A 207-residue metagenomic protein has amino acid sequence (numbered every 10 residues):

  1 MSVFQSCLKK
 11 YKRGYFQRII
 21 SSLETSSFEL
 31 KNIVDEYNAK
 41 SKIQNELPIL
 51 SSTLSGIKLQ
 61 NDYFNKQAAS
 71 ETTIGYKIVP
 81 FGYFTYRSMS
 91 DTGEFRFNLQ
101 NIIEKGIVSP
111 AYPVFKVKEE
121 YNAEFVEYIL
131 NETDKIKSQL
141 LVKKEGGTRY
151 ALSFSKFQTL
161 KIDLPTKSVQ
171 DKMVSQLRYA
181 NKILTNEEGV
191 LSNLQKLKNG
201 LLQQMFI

Functional and structural regions predicted by a protein language model:
M1, Q5, F16-I20, M173-L184 (+1 more regions): Hydrophobic structural patches
F4-K42, T159, K167: Non-catalytic DNA-recognition/assembly elements of restriction-modification systems
S6, I102, Y150-L152: Short helix-capping and inter-helix turn/linker motifs at the boundaries of alpha-helical repeat units
K9-K12, N181, Q195: Charged face of amphipathic alpha-helices used as oligomerization/assembly stalks or helix-helix interfaces
K31-F84: Sequence-specific dsDNA recognition surfaces
K77-T133: A short beta-sheet element
G106-A111, K144-S168: A short glycine-rich beta-alpha junction/loop motif
L184-N199: Extended intrinsically disordered, low-complexity coil regions enriched in Ser, Thr, Gly, Ala and often Pro
